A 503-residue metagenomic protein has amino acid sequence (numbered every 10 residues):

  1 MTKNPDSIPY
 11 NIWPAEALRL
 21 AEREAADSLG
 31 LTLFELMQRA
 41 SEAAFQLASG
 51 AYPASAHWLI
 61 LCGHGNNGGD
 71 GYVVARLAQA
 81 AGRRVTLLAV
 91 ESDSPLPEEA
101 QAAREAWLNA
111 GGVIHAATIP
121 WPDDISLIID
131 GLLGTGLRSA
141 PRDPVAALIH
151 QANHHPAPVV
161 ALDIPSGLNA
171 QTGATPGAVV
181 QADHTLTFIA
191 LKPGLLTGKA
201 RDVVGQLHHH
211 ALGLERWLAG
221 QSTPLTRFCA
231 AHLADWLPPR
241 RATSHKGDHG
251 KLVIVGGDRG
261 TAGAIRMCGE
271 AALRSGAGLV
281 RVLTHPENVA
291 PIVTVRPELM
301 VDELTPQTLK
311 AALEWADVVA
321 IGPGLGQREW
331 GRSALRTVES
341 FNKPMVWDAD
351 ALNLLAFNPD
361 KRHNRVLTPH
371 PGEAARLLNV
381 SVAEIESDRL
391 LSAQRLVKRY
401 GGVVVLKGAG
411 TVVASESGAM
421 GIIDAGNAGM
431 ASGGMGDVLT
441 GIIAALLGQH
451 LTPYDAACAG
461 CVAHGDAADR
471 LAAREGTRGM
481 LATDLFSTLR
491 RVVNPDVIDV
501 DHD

Functional and structural regions predicted by a protein language model:
T2-V90, P97, H184, L195-A349 (+3 more regions): Small-residue (G/A/S/T)-rich helix-start motifs and N-terminal tracts that mark the onset
V73-N153, A290-L304, L309-W315: N-terminal small/polar loop signature for handling phosphorylated ligands or for N-terminal nucleophile
R104-N109, A178-V179, K199-D202, L396: Short, conserved catalytic or adaptor-binding loops enriched in Gly and charged residues
S126-L127, L132-T223: Internal gly/pro-rich beta-alpha loop/helix module that stabilizes soluble enzyme cofactors or their anionic handles
